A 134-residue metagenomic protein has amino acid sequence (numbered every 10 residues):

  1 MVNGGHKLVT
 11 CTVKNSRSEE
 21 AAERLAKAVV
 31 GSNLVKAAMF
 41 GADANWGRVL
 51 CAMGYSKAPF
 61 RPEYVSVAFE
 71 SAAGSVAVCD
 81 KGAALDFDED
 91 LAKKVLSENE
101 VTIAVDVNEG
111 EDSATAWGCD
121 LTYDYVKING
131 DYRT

Functional and structural regions predicted by a protein language model:
M1-A21, L25: Oxyanion-binding "anion nests"
N15, E23-K27, G31-T134: Internal helix-turn-beta structural module
